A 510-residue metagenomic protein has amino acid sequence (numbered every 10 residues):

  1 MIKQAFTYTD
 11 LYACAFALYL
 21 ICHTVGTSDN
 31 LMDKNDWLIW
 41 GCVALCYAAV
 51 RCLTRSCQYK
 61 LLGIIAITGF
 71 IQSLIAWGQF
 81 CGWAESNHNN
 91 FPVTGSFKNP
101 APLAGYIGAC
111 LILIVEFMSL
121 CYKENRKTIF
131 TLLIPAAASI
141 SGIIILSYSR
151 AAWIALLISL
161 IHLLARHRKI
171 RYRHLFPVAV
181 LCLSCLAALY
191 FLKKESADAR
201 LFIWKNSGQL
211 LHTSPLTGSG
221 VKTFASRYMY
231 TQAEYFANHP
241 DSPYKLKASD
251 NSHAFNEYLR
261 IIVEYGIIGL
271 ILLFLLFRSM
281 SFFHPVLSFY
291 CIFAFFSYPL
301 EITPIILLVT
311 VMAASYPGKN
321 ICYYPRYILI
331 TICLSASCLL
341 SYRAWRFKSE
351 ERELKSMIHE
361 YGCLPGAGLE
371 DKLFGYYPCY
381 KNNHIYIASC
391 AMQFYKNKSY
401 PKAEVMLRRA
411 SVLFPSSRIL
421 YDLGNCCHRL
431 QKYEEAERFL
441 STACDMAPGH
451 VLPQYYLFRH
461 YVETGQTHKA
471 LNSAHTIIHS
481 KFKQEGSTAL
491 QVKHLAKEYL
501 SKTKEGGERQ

Functional and structural regions predicted by a protein language model:
M1-I67, F117-I134, I161-P177, P317-G362 (+10 more regions): Transmembrane signal-anchor hairpin modules in multi-pass inner-membrane enzymes, especially those that act on
A17-V25, M32-C52, Y59-N89, G95-F191 (+2 more regions): Alpha-helical transmembrane segments of multi-pass inner-membrane proteins
N87-H88, V221-V263: Interfacial juxtamembrane loops and adjacent helix segments that form the catalytic/substrate-binding surfaces
P92-V93, S159-L160, L181-P215, M229 (+2 more regions): Flexible juxtamembrane loops connecting transmembrane helices in multi-pass membrane enzymes that build or modify
P378, R408-V412, T442-D445, H479: Conserved structural position within tetratricopeptide repeats
N383, S416-S417, H450, Q484: Residue-level recognition of tetratricopeptide repeat
Y386, I419-L420, P453, S487: TPR alpha-solenoid repeat register
